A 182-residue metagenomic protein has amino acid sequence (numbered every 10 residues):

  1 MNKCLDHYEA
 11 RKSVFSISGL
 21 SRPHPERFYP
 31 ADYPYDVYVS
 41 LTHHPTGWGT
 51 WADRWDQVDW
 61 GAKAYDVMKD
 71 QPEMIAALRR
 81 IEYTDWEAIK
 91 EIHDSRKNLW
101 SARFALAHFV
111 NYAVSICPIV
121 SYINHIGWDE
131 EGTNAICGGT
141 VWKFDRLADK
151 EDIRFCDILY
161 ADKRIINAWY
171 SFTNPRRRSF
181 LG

Functional and structural regions predicted by a protein language model:
N2-G182: An acidic/histidine-cluster motif and surrounding catalytic segment that typifies divalent-metal-assisted enzyme active
